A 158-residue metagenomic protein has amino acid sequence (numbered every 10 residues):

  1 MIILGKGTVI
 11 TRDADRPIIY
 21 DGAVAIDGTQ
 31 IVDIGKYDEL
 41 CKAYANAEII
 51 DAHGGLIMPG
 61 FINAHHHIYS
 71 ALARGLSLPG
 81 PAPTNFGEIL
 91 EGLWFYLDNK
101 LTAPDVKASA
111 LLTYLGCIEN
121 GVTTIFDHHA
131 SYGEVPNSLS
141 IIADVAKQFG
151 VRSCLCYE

Functional and structural regions predicted by a protein language model:
M1-A43, G55-I57: N-terminal metal-binding scaffold of metallo-dependent hydrolase/deaminase domains
I3, E48, G60-I62: Residue-level marker for buried hydrophobic side chains located in beta-strands that build the well-ordered beta-sheet
A47-E48, V151: A structural micro-motif
I49-D51, L155: Structural signal for conserved beta-strand scaffold positions within catalytic alpha/beta enzyme cores
P59-A71, H129: Histidine-centered catalytic micro-motifs
I62-H66, F95-Y96, N120: Single, functionally critical "micro-switch" positions that shape active/binding sites and transmembrane helices
L72-V106: Active-site gating loops and adjacent loop-to-helix segments of metal-dependent hydrolytic enzymes
D98-E158: Active-site loop-helix segments enriched in His/Asp/Glu that coordinate and activate a nucleophilic water at divalent
